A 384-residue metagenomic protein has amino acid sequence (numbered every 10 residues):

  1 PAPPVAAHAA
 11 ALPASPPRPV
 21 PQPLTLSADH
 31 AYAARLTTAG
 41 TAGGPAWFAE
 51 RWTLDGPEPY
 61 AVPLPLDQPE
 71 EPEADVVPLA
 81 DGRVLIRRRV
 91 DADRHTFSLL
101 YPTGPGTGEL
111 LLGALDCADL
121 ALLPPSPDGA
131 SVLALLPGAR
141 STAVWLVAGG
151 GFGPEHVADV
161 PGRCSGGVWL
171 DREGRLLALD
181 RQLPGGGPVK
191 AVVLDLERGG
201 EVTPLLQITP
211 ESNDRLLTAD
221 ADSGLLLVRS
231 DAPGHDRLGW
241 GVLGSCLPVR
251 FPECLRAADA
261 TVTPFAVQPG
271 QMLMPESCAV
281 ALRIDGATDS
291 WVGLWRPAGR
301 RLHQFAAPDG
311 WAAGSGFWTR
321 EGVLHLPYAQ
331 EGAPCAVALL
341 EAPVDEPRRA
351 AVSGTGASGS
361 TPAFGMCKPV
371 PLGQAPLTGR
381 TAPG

Functional and structural regions predicted by a protein language model:
P1-F48, T319-E321, Q330-C335, L340-G384: Sequence/structural signature of beta-propeller modules and their immediately flanking N-terminal secretory/stalk
P1-R87, L120-L123, L282-R283: Beta-strand-rich domains and repeat architectures in extracellular enzymes and scaffolds, especially beta-propellers
P4-P16, P57-Q68, G106-D119, F152-D159 (+4 more regions): A short beta-strand motif characteristic of beta-propeller blades
P17-S27, L66-D81, A114-P127, P161-R172 (+3 more regions): Repeated scaffold domains used in trafficking and secretory/extracellular systems, primarily beta-propellers
D29-T41, W47, A80-V90, D128-P137 (+7 more regions): Short beta-strand elements that form the blades of beta-propeller/WD-repeat-like and other beta-sheet-rich scaffold
L36-A39, L227-G239, L243, R250-G299: Loop/turn-rich, solvent-exposed surfaces of beta-rich toroidal or solenoidal domains
T41-W52, V90-Y101, A139-W145, G185-V193 (+4 more regions): Structural motif
R140-L227: Solenoidal tandem-repeat scaffolds enriched in leucines and small polar residues
